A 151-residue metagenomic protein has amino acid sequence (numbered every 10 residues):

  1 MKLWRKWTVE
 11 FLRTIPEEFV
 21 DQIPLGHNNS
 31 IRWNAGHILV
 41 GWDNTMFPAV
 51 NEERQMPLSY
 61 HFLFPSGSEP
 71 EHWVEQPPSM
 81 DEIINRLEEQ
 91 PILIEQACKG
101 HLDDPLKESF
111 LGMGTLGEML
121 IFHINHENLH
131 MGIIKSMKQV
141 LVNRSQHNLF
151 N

Functional and structural regions predicted by a protein language model:
K2, V9, F19-S66, E108-N151: Short, contiguous alpha-helical
W4, I38, L87-Q90: Amphipathic alpha-helices that form helix-helix packing interfaces
K6, E17-V20, D43, I92 (+2 more regions): Generic structural signal for secondary-structure transition and capping sites
L12-I15: Short amphipathic alpha-helix starts
S68-K107, E118-H123: Acidic/histidine-rich alpha-helical segments that form the ligand environment of transition-metal centers
